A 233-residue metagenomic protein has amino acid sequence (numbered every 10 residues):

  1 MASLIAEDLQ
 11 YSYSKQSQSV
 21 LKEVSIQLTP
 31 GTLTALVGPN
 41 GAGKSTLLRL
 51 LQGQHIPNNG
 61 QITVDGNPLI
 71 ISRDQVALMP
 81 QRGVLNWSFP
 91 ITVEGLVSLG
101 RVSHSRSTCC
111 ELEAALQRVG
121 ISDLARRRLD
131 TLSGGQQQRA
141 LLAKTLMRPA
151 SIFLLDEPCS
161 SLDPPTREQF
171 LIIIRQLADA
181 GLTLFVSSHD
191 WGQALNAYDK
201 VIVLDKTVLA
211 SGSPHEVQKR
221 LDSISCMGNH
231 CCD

Functional and structural regions predicted by a protein language model:
Q52: Helix-to-loop junction immediately C-terminal to a conserved catalytic motif
G60-R73: Conserved ABC transporter NBD signature motif
C109-L124: Conserved ABC ATPase "signature" region
R128-L132: Conserved ABC ATPase signature
F153-D156: Catalytic Walker B motif of ABC-type/P-loop ATPase nucleotide-binding domains
S188-H189: H-loop/switch region of ABC-family ATPase nucleotide-binding domains
K200-S213: H-loop (His-switch) and adjacent beta-strand-loop-beta switch element of ABC-type ATPase nucleotide-binding domains
